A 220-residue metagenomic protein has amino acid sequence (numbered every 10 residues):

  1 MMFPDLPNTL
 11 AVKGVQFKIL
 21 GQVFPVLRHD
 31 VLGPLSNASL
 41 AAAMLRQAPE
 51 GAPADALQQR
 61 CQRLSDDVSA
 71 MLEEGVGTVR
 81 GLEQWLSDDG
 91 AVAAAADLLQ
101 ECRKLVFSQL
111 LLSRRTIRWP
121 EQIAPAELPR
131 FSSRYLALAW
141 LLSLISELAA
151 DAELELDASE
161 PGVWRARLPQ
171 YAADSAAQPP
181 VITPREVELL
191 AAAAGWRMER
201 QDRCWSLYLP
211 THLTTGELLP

Functional and structural regions predicted by a protein language model:
M2-D5, T9-V12, Q16-V23, V31 (+3 more regions): Histidine phosphotransfer helical core of two-component systems
G21-M44, A48, E127-L156, P180-A193: Conserved ATP-binding N-box helix of the HATPase_c
Q59-T116: Conserved DHp (HisKA) dimerization/phosphotransfer helix of two-component histidine kinases, i.e., the long coiled-coil
T116-L128, S159: Conserved catalytic submotifs in the C-terminal HATPase_c
A158-L190, G216-L219: Glycine-rich/acidic phosphate-handling loop/turn and adjacent ATP-lid/helix of nucleotide-binding kinase/ATPase domains
R167, R203-L218: Short C-terminal beta-strand
A193-A194, L213: Beta-strand-enriched, solvent-exposed domains that form extended recognition/catalytic surfaces
A194-W205: Glycine-rich ATP-binding loops of the HATPase_c
